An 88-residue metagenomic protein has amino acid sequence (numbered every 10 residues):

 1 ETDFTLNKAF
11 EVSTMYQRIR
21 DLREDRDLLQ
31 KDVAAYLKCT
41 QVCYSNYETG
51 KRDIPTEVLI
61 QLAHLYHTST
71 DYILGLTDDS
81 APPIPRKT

Functional and structural regions predicted by a protein language model:
T2-D25: A short, Lys/Arg-rich alpha-helix, primarily the initiator
T2-F10, L74-T88: Short, charged recognition helix plus adjacent turn of helix-turn-helix-like nucleic-acid-binding domains
Q17-Y36, R86-K87: Short basic helix-loop element that most often maps to the first helix and adjoining turn of HTH DNA-binding modules
I19, Q30, Q41, T56-L59: Helix-turn-helix DNA-binding elements, focusing on the entry/boundary residues of the two helices that contact DNA
I19, V33-A34, Y44-Y47, I73: Conserved hydrophobic/aromatic packing and binding residues within compact polymer-binding modules
D21, D25, C39, L65-T68 (+1 more regions): Conserved amphipathic alpha-helical interaction elements at protein-protein interfaces in regulatory, energy-coupling
L37-D53: Recognition helix of helix-turn-helix/homeodomain-like DNA-binding domains that insert into the DNA major groove
K38, E57-Y72: DNA major-groove recognition helix of helix-turn-helix/homeodomain DNA-binding modules
